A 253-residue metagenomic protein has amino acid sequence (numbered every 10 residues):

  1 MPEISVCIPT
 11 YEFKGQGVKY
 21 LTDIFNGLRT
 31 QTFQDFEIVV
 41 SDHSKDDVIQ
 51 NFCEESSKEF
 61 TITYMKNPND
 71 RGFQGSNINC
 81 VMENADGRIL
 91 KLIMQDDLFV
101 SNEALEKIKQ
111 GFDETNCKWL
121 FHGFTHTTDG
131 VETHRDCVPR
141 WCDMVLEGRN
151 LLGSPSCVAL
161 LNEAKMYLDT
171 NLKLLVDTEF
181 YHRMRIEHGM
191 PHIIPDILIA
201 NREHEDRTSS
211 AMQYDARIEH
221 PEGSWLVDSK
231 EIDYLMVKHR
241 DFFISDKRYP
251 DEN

Functional and structural regions predicted by a protein language model:
P2-S5, E37, E179: Cell-envelope/extracellular polymer assembly enzymes that use nucleotide-activated donors
D23-D35: Short, acidic, metal-binding catalytic loop of nucleotide-sugar glycosyltransferases
D35-K45, M65-N67: Short beta-strand/loop segment that forms part of the nucleotide-sugar
S41-N51, R71, M94: A conserved acidic beta->alpha catalytic loop
P68-A85: Glycine-rich, basic loop-to-helix element that forms the pyrophosphate-binding segment of sugar-nucleotide handling
G87-D96: Short beta-strand-to-loop acidic/aromatic patch adjacent to the donor-nucleotide binding site
L98, E103-T133: Conserved donor NDP-sugar-binding/catalytic core segment of glycosyltransferases
H122, P139-P221: Conserved nucleotide-sugar donor-binding catalytic segment
